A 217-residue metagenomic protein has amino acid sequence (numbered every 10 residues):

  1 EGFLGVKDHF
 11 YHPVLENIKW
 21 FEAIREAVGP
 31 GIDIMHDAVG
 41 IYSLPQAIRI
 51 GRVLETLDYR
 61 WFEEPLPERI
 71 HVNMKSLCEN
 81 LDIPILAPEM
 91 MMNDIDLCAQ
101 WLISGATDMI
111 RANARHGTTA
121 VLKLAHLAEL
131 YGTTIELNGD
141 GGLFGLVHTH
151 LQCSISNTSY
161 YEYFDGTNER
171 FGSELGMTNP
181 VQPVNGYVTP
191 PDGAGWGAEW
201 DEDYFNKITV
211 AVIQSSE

Functional and structural regions predicted by a protein language model:
E1-K75, N80-L81: Metal-dependent enolase-superfamily TIM-barrel catalytic cores that perform enediolate-based chemistry
G2, G29, G117, G186 (+1 more regions): Glycine-centered flexibility sites
V6, D37, F62, W101 (+3 more regions): Conserved, mostly hydrophobic/aromatic
R52, D58, R69-Y187, P191: Shared catalytic-loop signature of beta/alpha-barrel
A194-E217: Extended hydrophobic packing segments that form well-structured cores
